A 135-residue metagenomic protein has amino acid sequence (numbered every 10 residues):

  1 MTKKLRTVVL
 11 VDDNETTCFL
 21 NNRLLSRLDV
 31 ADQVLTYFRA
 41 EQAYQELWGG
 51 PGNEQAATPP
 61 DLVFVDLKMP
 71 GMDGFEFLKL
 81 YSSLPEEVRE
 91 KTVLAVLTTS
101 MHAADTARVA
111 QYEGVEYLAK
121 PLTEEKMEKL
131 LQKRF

Functional and structural regions predicted by a protein language model:
R6-T16, N21-L25: Conserved acidic segment of CheY-like receiver
V11-D12, N21, Y37, V63 (+1 more regions): Conserved sequence signature across two-component system core domains
T36-G49, G74: Helix N-cap/capping motif at the beta->alpha junctions
P51-F64: Active-site beta3 strand of CheY-like receiver
M69: Receiver (REC) domain active-site loop signature in two-component systems and cognate sites in sensor histidine kinases
E76, R89-A95, S100-E116: Alpha4 helix (beta4-alpha4-beta5 surface) of REC/receiver domains from two-component response regulators
K120: A Lys-centered signature of the CheY-like receiver
T123: Receiver (REC) domain switch/active-site region of two-component response regulators
